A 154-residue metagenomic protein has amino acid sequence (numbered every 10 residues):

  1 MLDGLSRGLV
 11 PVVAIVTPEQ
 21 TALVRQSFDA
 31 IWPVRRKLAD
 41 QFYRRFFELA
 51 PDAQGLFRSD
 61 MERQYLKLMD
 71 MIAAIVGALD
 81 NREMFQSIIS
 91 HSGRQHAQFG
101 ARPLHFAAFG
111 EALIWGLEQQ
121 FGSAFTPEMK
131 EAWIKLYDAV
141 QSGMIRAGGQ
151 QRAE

Functional and structural regions predicted by a protein language model:
L2-E154: Globin-like tetrapyrrole-binding proteins
